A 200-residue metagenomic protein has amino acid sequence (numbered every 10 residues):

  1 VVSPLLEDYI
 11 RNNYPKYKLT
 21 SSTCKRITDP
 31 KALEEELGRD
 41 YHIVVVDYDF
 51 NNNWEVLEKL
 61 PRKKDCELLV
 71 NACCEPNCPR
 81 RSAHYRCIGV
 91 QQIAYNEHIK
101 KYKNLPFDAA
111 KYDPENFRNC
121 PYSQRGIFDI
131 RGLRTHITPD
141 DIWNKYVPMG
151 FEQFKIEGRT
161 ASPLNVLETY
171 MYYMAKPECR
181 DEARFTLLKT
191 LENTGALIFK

Functional and structural regions predicted by a protein language model:
V1-A32, E36, Y41-K200: Active-site pocket-lining/capping segments in soluble small-molecule metabolic enzymes
